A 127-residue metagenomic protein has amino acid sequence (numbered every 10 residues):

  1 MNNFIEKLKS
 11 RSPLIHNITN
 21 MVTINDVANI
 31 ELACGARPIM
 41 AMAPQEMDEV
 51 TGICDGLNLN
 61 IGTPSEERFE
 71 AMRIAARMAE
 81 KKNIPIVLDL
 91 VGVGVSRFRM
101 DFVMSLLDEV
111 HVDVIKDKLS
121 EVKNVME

Functional and structural regions predicted by a protein language model:
M1-R73, M78-E80: Small-residue (G/A/S/T)-rich helix-start motifs and N-terminal tracts that mark the onset
D48-E127: Glycine-rich phosphate/dinucleotide-binding loop and adjoining beta-alpha-beta core of small-molecule
